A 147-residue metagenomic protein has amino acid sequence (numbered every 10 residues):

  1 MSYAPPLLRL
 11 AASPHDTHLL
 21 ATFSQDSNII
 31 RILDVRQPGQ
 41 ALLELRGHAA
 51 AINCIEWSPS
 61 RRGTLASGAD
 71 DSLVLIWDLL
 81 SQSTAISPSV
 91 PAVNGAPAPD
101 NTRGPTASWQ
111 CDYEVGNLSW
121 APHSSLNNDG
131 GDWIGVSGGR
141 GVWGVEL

Functional and structural regions predicted by a protein language model:
M1-H18, A50-W57, D112-L126: Canonical WD40 repeat/beta-propeller blade segments in eukaryotic WD-repeat proteins
M1-S2, A41-G47, I86-Q110: Short C-terminal beta-strands that terminate individual repeats in beta-propeller domains, predominantly WD40 blades
R9, D16-T22, I30-R31, Q40-L43 (+5 more regions): Structural hallmark of WD40 beta-propellers
H15, P38, A50, W57-S60 (+4 more regions): Short amphipathic alpha-helices and their capping/turn residues within compact interaction modules
S24-Q25, A69, S137-G139: Structural signature of WD-repeat beta-propellers
D26, I76-D78, G116-N117: Eukaryotic, compositionally biased intrinsically disordered regions
I30-D34, V74-L79, W143-L147: WD40-repeat beta-propellers
S119-L147: Blade-level signature of beta-propeller repeat domains, shared across WD40, Kelch, NHL, RCC1 and BNR/Asp-box propellers
